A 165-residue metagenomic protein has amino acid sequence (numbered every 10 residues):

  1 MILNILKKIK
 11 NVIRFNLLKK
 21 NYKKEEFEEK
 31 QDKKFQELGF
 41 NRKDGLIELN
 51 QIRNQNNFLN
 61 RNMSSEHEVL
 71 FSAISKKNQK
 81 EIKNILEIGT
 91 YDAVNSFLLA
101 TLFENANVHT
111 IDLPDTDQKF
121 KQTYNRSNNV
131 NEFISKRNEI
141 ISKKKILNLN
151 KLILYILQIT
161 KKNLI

Functional and structural regions predicted by a protein language model:
M1-I165: A short alpha-helical cap/connector motif
